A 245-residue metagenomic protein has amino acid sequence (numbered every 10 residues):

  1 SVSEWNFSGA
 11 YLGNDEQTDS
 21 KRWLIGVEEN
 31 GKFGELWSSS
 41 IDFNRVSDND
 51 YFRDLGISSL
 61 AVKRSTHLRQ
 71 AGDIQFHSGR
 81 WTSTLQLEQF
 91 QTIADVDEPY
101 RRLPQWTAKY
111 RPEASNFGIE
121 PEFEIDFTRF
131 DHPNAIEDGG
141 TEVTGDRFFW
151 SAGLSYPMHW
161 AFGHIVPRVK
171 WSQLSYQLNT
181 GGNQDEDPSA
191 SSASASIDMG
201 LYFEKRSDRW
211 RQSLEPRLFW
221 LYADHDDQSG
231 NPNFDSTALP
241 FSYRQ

Functional and structural regions predicted by a protein language model:
S1-Q245: Outer-membrane beta-barrel proteins and related beta-barrel translocases across Gram-negative bacteria
